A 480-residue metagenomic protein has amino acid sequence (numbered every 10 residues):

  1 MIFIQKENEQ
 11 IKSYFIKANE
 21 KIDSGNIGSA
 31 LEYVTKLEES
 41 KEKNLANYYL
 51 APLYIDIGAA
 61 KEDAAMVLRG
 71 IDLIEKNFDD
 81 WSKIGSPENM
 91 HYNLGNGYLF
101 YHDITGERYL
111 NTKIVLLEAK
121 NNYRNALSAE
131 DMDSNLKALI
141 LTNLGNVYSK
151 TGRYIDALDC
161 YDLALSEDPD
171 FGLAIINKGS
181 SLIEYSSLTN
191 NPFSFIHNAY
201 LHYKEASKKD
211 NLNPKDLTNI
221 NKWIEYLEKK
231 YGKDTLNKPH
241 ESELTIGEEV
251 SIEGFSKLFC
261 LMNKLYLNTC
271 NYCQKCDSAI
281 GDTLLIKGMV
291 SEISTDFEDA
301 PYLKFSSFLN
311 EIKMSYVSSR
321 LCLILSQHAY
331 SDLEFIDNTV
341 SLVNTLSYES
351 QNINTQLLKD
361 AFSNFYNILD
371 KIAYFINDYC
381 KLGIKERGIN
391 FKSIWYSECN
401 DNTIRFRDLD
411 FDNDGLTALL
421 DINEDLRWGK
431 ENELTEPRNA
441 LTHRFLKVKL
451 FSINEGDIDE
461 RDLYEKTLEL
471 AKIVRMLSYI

Functional and structural regions predicted by a protein language model:
I2-Q10, Y14, E20, G232-L358: Charged alpha-helical initiation segments
I4-N19, K41-K61, K83-E107, N135-V147 (+2 more regions): Amphipathic alpha-helical repeat scaffolds of TPR domains
S24, I57, K61-A64, Y101 (+4 more regions): Structural motif corresponding to the intra-repeat A-B loop/turn of tetratricopeptide repeats
V34, V67, I71-I74, F78 (+6 more regions): Hydrophobic/aromatic packing residues within the alpha-helices of TPR/SEL1-like helical repeat arrays
N122, S166, N190-K215: TPR/TPR-like (Sel1-like) alpha-helical repeat modules
L346-L434, A440-R444, I453-N454: Short non-catalytic regulatory patches outside canonical folded cores
T435-P437, N454-I480: Amphipathic, Lys/Arg-enriched alpha-helical patches that create a basic surface for binding polyanionic ligands
